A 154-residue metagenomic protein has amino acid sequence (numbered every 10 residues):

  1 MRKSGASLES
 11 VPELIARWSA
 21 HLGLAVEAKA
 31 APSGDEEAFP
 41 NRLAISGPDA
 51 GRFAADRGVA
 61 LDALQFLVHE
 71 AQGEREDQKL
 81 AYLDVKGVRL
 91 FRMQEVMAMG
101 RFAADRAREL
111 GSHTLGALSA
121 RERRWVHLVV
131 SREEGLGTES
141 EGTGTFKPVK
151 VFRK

Functional and structural regions predicted by a protein language model:
M1-K154: RNA-contacting regions in translation and RNA-metabolism proteins, encompassing KH/S1 modules where present
